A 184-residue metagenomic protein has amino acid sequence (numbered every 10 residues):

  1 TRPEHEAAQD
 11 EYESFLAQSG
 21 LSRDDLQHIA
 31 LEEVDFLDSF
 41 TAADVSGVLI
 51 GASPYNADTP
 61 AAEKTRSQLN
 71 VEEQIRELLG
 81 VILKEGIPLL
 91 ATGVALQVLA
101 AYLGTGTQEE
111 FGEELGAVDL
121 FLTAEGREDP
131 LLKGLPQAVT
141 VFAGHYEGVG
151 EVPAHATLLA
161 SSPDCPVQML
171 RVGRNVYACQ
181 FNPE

Functional and structural regions predicted by a protein language model:
R2-P3, S53-N56, Q97, C165 (+2 more regions): Short, solvent-exposed loop/turn segments at secondary-structure junctions
P3-Y12: Glycine- and acidic-residue-enriched helix-capping/strand-helix junction motifs
E11-D24: A short, Lys/Arg-enriched amphipathic alpha-helix followed by its capping loop at the start of a domain
R23-L90: Flexible gly/pro-rich beta->alpha loop and the following alpha-helix that scaffold active-site loops
D38, D58-A61, L99-Y102, P153 (+1 more regions): Short glycine-/acidic-enriched loop or helix-start segments at secondary-structure transitions that form or flank
A91, A95, A100: Gly/Ala-rich beta-loop-alpha elbow adjacent to hydrolase catalytic centers
L103-E184: Pocket-forming structural segment of enzyme catalytic cores
